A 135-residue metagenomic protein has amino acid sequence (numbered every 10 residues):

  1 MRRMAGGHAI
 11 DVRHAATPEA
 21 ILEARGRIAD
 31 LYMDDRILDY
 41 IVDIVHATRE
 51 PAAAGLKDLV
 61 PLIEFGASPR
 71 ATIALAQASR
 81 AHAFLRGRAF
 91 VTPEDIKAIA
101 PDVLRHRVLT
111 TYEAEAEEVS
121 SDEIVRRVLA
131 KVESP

Functional and structural regions predicted by a protein language model:
M1-L59, L85-A89, P93, A114-A116 (+1 more regions): Conserved C-terminal "switch" segment of AAA+ ATPases
E50-P135: C-terminal engagement/docking regions of AAA+ P-loop ATPases
